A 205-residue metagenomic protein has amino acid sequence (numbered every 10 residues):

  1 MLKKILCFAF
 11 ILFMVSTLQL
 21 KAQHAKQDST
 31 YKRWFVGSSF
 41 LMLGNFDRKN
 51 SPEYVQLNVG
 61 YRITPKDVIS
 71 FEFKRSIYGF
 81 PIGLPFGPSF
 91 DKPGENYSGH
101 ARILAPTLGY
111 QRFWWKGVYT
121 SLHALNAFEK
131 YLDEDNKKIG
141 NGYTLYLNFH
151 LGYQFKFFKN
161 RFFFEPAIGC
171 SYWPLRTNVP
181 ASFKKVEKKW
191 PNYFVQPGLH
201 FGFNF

Functional and structural regions predicted by a protein language model:
M1-S29, F201, F205: Bacterial Sec-dependent N-terminal signal peptides
I11, P166-I168, L199: A structural signal for short, well-ordered beta-strand segments
A22-G83, G202: Short glycine/proline- and aromatic-enriched beta-strand/turn motifs that initiate or cap beta-hairpins
K32-W34, S51-V55, H100-L104, N141-L147 (+1 more regions): Residues that define the transmembrane beta-barrel architecture of outer-membrane proteins
G37-M42, F90-P93, D133-N136, A181-K185: Extracytoplasmic loops and strand-loop junctions of Gram-negative outer membrane beta-barrel proteins
G60-I168: Gram-negative (and chloroplast) outer-membrane scaffold detector with strong preference for beta-barrel transmembrane
Y146, G152, A167-Y193: Extracytoplasmic electrostatic interaction patches
F163, P191-F205: Outer-membrane beta-barrel "beta-signal"
